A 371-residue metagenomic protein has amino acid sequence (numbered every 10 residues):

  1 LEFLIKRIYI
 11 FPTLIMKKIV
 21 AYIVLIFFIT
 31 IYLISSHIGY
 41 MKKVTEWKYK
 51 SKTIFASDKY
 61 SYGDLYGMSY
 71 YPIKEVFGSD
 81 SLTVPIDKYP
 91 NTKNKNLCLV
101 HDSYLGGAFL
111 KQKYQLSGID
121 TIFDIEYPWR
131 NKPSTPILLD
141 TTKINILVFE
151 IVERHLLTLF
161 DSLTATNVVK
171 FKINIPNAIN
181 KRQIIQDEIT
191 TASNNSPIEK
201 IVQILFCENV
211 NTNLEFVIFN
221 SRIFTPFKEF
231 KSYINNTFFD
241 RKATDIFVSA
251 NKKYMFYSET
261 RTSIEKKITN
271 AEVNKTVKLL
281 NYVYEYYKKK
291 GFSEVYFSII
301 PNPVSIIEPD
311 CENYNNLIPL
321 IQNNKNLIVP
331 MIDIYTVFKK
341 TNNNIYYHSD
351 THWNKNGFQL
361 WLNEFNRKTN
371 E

Functional and structural regions predicted by a protein language model:
L1-E371: Extracellular glycan-modifying ectodomains
